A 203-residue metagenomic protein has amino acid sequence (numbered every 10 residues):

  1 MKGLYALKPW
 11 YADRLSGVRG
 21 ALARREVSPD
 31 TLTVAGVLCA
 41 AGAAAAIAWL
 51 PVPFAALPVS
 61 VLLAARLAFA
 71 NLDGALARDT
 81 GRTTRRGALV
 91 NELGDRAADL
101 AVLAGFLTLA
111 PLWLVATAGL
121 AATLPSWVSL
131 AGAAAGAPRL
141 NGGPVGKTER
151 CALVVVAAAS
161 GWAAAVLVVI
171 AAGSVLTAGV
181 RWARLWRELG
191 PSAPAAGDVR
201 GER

Functional and structural regions predicted by a protein language model:
M1-A21, E92-R203: A feature for the membrane-embedded catalytic helix bundles of lipid/isoprenoid biosynthetic enzymes
R24, D79-G81, G94: Structured catalytic core of nucleotide-sugar glycosyltransferases
S28: Active-site helical microenvironments for divalent-metal-assisted chemistry
T33-R86, A116-L120, A163-G173: Membrane-embedded alpha-helical segments that form the functional core of polytopic membrane enzymes, especially those
